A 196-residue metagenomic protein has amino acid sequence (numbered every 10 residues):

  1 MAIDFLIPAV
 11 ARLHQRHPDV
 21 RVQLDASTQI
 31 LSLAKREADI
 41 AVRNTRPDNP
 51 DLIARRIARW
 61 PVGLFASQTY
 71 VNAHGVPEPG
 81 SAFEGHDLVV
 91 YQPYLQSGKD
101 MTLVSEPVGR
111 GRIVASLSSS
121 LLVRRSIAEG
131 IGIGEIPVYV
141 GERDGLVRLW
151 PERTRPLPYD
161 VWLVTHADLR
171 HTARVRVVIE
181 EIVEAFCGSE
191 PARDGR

Functional and structural regions predicted by a protein language model:
M1, Q68, A167: Residue-level signal for short, function-critical loop segments
M1-P50, R196: Central regulatory/effector-binding core of bacterial HTH transcription factors
A9-R16, E181-S189: Generic non-transmembrane alpha-helical segments
K35, P47-V161, C187-R196: C-terminal regulatory
V161-H171: A bilobed periplasmic-binding-protein/Venus flytrap-type ligand-binding module shared by bacterial periplasmic
R170-E184: Short amphipathic alpha-helical coupling segments at ligand-binding clamshell hinges and other catalytic/signaling
